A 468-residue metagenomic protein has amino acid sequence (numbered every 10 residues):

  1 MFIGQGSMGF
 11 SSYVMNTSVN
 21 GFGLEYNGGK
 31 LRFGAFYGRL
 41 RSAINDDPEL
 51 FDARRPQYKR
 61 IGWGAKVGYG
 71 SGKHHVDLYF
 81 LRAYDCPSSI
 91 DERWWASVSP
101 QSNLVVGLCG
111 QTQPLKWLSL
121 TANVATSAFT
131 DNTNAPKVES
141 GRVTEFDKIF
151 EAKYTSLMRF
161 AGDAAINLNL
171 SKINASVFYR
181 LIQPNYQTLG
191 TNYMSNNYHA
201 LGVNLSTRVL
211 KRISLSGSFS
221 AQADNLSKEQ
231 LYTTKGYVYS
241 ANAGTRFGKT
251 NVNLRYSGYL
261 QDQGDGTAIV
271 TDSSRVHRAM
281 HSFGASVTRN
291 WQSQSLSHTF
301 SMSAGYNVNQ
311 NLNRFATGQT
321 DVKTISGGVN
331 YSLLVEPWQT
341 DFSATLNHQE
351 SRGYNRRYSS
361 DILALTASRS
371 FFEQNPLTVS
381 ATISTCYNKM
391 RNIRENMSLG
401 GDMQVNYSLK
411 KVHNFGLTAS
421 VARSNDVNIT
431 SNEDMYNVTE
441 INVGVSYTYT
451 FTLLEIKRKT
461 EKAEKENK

Functional and structural regions predicted by a protein language model:
M1-L40, N174, L181-P184: Outer membrane beta-barrel
M8-Y13, R55-P56, R93-S99, A152-K153: Outer-membrane beta-barrel proteins
S12-Y13, N45, Q187, Q310: Short, solvent-exposed polar/charged micro-motifs at secondary-structure junctions
Y13-T17, P56-R60, Y232: Short capping loops/turns at secondary-structure boundaries
Y37-R93, S102, P114: Hydrophobic, small-residue-rich alpha-helical packing segments that form membrane-like cores
V67, V76-S88, S97-K468: Exposed, low-structure sequence patches enriched in small/polar residues
